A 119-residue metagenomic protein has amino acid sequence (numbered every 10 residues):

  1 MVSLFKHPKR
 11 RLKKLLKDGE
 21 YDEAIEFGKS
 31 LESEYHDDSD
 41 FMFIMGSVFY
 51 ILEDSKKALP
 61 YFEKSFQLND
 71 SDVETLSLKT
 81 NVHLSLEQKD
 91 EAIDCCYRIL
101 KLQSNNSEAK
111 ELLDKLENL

Functional and structural regions predicted by a protein language model:
L4-F5, D38-D40, V73-E74, S107-E108: Helix-start (N-cap) detector for alpha-helical repeat units in TPR-like alpha-solenoids, especially tetratricopeptide
F5-D40, I44, I51: Alpha-helical segment of the N-proximal tetratricopeptide repeat
K17-D18, I51, S85, L102 (+1 more regions): Register position in tetratricopeptide repeats
S30-S33, E63-Q67, R98-K101: Conserved structural position within tetratricopeptide repeats
